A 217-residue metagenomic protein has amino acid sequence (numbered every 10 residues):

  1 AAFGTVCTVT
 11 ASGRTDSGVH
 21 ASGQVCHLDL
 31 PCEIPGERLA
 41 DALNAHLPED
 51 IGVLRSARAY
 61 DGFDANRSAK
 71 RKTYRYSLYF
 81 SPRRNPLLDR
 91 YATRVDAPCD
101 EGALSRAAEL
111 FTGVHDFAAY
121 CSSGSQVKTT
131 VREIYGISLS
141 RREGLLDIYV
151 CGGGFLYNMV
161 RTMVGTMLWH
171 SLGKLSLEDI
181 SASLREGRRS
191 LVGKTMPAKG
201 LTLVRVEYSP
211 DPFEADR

Functional and structural regions predicted by a protein language model:
A1-R217: Structured-RNA-binding interfaces characteristic of tRNA pseudouridine synthases
